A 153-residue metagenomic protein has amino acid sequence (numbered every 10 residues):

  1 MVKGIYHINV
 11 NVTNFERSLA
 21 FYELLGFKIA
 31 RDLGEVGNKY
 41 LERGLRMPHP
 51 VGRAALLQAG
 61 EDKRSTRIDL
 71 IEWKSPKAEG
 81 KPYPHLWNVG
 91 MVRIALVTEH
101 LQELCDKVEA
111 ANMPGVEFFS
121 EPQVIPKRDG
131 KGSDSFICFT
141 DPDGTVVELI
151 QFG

Functional and structural regions predicted by a protein language model:
M1-R17, K28-L33, K39, M91-L96 (+1 more regions): N-terminal beta-strand motif that seeds the catalytic metal site of vicinal oxygen chelate
G4, P50-R53, G90, S133: Exposed loop/turn and edge beta-strand positions of beta-sandwich/beta-sheet ligand-binding modules
N11-S65, G130: Core segments of cupin and vicinal oxygen chelate
D32-G34, A55, T66-I68, A95-G153: Vicinal oxygen chelate
G37-R43, P76-P82, I125-R128: A short, acidic/glycine-rich surface segment
E61-R64, P76, L101: Short, charged/polar surface micro-motifs in flexible loops or helix N-caps
Y83-L86, S135: Surface-exposed, active-site-proximal loop segments in enzymatic domains
